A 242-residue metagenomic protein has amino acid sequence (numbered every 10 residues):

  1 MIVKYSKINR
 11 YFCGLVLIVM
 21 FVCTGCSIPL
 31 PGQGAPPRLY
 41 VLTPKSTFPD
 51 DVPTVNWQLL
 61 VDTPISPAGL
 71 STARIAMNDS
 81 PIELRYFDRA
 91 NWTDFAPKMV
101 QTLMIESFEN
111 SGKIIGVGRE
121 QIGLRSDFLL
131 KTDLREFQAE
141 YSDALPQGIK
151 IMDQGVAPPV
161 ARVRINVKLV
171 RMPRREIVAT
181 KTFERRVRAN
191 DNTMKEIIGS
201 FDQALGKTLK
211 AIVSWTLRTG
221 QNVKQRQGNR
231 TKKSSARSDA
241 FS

Functional and structural regions predicted by a protein language model:
I2-L15: Bacterial N-terminal signal peptides that target proteins for export
C13-G25: Bacterial N-terminal signal peptides
C26-P97, R218-S242: A structural "domain/chain start" motif
I28-D50, N110-E176, F241: Surface-exposed short loop/turn segments
V55-W57, S71-A73, S80, D88 (+4 more regions): Envelope-exposed proteins and targeting segments
L84-N91, P173-S214: Short secondary-structure boundary motifs at beta->alpha junctions and helix caps
I105, E109-K113, V213-Q221: Sec-exported extracytoplasmic/periplasmic mature domains
